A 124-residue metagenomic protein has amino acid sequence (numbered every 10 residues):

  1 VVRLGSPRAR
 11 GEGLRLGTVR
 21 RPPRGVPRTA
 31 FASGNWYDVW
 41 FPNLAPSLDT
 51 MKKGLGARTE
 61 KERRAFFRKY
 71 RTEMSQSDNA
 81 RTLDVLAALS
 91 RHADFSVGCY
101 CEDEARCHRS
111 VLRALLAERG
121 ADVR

Functional and structural regions predicted by a protein language model:
V1-R124: Residues lining hydrophobic/aromatic ligand-binding pockets adjacent to catalytic sites
